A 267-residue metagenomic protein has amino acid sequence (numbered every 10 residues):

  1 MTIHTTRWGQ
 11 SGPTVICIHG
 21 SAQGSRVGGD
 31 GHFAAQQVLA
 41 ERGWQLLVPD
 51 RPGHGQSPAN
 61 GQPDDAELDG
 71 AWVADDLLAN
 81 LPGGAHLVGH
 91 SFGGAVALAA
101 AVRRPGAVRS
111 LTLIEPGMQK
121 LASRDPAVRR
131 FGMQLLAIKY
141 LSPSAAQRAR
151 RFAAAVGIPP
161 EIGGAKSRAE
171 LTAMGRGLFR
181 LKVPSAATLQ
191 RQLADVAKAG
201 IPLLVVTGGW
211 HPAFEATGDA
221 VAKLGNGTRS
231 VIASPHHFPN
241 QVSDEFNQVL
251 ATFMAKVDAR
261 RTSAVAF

Functional and structural regions predicted by a protein language model:
M1-P58: Conserved HGGG/HGGXW glycine-rich cap/lid loop of the alpha/beta-hydrolase fold
Q45-H86: Active-site loop/oxyanion-hole signature of alpha/beta-hydrolase fold enzymes
L87-G89, I114: Short beta-strand immediately N-terminal to the catalytic nucleophile in serine-hydrolase-like folds
G89-G93, A97: Gly/Ala-rich beta-loop-alpha elbow adjacent to hydrolase catalytic centers
V102, G106-Y140: Flexible "cap/lid" loop of the alpha/beta hydrolase fold
P143-V183: Conserved alpha/beta-hydrolase catalytic His-Asp/Glu region
S167, R176-G225, S230-P239: Conserved serine/cysteine hydrolase catalytic core
G225-F267: Catalytic active-site module of serine/aspartate enzymes centered on a nucleophile-bearing elbow/loop
